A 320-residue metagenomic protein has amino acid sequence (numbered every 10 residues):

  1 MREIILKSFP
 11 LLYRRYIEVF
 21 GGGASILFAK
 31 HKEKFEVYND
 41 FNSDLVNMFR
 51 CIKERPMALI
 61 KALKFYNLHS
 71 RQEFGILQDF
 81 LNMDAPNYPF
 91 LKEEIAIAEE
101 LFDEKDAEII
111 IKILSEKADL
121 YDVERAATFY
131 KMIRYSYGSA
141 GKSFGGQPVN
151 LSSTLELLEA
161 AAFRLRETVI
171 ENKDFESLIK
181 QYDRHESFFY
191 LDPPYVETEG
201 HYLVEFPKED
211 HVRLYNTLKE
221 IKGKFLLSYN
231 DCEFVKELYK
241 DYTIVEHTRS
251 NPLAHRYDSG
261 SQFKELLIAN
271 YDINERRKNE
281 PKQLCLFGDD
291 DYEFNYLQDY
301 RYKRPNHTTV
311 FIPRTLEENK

Functional and structural regions predicted by a protein language model:
M1-L12: Conserved alpha-helix/loop element of class I SAM-dependent methyltransferases that forms part of the SAM/SAH-binding
I5, Y16-K30, Y38-S43, Y130-Y137 (+4 more regions): Conserved proline-anchored active-site loop of SAM-dependent methyltransferases that bridges a beta-strand
L12-Y16, K34-F35, L165-V169, K219-F225: Short active-site oxyanion
F20-S25, L157, Y229-E233, D272: Short, polar loop motifs at secondary-structure junctions
L27-K32, K180-R184, F234-D241: Short loop/helix-cap segments at secondary-structure boundaries that form the rim of catalytic
K32-V169, L286-F294: Class I S-adenosyl-L-methionine-dependent methyltransferase module
S143-Q147, Y195-V212: Mobile active-site "lid"/loop adjacent to the S-adenosyl-L-methionine
P207-K320: Long, positively charged, glycine-interspersed low-complexity recognition regions
